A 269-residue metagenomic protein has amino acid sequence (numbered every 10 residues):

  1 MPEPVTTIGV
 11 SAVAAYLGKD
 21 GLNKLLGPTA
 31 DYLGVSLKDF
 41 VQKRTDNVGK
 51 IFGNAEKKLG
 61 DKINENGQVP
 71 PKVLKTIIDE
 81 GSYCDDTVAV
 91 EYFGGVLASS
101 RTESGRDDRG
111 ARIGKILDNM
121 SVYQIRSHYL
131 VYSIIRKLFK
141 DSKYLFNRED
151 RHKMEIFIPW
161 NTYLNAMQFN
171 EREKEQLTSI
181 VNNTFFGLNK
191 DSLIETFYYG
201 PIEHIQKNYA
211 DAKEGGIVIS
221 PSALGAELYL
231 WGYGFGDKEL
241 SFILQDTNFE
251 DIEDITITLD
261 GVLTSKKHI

Functional and structural regions predicted by a protein language model:
M1-S11: Short hydrophobic membrane-inserting alpha-helices and related fusion/pore-forming segments
G9, A111-V122, E171-E175, S179-N182 (+1 more regions): Short, solvent-exposed segments of well-ordered alpha helices
A12-Y123, L130: Charged, alpha-helical interface segments at or near domain boundaries
Q68-K72, Y163-I202, G215: Short amphipathic alpha-helical interaction segments
D85-S100, Q176, E195-D260: Accessory beta->alpha helical hairpin/"wing" motif in late/C-terminal subdomains of nucleic-acid enzymes
G110-E171: Short amphipathic alpha-helical interface segments
